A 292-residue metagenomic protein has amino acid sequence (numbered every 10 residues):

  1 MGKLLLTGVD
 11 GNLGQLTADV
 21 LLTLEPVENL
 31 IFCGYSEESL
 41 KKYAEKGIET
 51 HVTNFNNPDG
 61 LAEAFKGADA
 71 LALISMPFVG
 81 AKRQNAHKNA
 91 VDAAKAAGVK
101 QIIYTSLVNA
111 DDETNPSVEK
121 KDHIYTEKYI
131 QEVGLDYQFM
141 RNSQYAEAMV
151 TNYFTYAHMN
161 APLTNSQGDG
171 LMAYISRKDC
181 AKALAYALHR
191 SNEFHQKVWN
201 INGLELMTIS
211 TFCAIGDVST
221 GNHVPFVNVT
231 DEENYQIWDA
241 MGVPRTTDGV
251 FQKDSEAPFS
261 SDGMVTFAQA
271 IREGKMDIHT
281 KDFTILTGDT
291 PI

Functional and structural regions predicted by a protein language model:
G2-S39, N56-D59, K66, P77-N85 (+4 more regions): Oxidoreductase cofactor-interface core, primarily capturing Rossmann-like NAD(P)-dependent enzymes
S39-K46, E63: Short loop/helix-cap segments at secondary-structure boundaries that form the rim of catalytic
Y43-N57: Rossmann-fold cofactor-recognition segment
E49, K100, H223, P244 (+1 more regions): Short coil/loop linkers at secondary-structure junctions
F65, D69-A72, I103: N-terminal Rossmann-like NAD(P) cofactor-binding module of classical short-chain dehydrogenase/reductase
E232-I292: A hydrophobic C-terminal alpha-helical subdomain
